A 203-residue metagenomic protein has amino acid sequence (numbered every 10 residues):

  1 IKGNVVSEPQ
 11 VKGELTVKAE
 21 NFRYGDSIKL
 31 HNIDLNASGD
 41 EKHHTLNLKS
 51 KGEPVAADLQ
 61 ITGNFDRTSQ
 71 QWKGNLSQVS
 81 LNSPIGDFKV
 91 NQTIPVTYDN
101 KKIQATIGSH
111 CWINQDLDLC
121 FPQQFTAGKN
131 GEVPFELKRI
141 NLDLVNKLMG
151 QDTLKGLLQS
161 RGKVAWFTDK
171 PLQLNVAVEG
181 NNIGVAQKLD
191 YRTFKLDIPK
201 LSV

Functional and structural regions predicted by a protein language model:
I1-P9, F22, N32-E41, L48-S50 (+7 more regions): Extended lipid/amphipathic-ligand handling interfaces
G13-V17, I28, S38-H44, Q71-L76 (+4 more regions): Flexible, solvent-exposed coil segments and beta strand-coil junctions, predominantly the extracellular/periplasmic
N21-G25, T45, A56-D58, S80-P84 (+2 more regions): Gram-negative outer-membrane beta-barrel proteins
K49-E53, L76-P84, G108-I113, E136-I140 (+1 more regions): Secondary-structure transition/turn motif
N175-V176: Intrinsically disordered, low-complexity segments enriched in glycine and mixed charged residues
